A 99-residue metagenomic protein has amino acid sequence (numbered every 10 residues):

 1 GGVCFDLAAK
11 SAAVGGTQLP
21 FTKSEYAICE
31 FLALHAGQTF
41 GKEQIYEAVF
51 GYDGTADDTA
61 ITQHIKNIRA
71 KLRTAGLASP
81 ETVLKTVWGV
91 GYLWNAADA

Functional and structural regions predicted by a protein language model:
G1-S11, V90, D98-A99: Short boundary/linker motifs that mark transitions into or out of structured domains
S11-V83, V87-V90: Positively charged, aromatic-enriched patches within helix-turn-helix-type DNA-binding elements, predominantly
W94: HATPase_c (GHKL) ATP-binding subdomain of two-component histidine kinases
